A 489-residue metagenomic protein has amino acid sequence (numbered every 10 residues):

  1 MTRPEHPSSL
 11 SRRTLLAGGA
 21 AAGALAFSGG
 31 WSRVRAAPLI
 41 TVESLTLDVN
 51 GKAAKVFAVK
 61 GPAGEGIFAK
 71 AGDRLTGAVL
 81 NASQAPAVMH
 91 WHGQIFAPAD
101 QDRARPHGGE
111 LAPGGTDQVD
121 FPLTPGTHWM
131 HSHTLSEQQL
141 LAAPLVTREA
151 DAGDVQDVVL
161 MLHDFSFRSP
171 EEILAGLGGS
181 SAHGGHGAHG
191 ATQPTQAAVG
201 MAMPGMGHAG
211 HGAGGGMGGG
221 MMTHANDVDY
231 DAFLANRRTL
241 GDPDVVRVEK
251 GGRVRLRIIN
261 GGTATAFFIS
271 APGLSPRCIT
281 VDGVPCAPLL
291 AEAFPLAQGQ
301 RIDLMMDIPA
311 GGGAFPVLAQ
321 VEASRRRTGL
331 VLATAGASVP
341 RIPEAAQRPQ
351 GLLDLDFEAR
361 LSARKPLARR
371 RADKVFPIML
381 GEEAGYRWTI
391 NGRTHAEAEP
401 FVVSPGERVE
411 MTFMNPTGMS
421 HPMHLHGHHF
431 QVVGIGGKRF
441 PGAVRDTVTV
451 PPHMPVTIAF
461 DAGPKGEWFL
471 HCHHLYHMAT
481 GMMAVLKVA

Functional and structural regions predicted by a protein language model:
M1-L10, A21-G23: N-terminal secretory signal peptides
F27-K55: C-terminal segment of N-terminal export signals and the immediately downstream linker at the start of the mature
A37-L39, Q139-P204, C286-S420, G463-E467 (+1 more regions): Extended terminal and domain-junction accessory segments
N50-A69, L234-V246, G385-P405: N-terminal edge beta-strand
I67, G93-P125, L240-V246, T280-A310 (+2 more regions): Extracytoplasmic beta-sandwich strand-turn segments characteristic of Greek-key/jelly-roll folds
V79-S83, I259-N260, F413-T417: Asparagine-centered strand-capping/turn motif at beta-strand->loop junctions
D100-R103, E110-L111, G218-L355, P366-A368 (+1 more regions): Histidine- and aromatic-rich segments of cupredoxin/plastocyanin-like copper-binding domains
L162-G252, I259: Acidic-aromatic/histidine active-site loop/patch
